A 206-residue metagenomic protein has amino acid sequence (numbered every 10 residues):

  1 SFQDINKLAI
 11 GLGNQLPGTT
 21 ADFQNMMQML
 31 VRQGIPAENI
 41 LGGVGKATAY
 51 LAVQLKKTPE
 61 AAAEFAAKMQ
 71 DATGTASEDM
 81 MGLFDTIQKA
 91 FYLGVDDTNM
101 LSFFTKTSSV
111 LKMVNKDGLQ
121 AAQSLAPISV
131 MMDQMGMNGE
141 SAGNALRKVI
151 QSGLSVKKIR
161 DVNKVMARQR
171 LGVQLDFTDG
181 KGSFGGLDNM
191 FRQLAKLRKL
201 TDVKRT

Functional and structural regions predicted by a protein language model:
S1-M81, F91-S102, K112-A121, Q134-S141 (+3 more regions): A short, structural motif
A122-D133, M137, N144, Q151: Extracytoplasmic, non-cytosolic globular domains
Q123-S129, N163-G172, D188: Short acidic (Asp/Glu) and glycine-rich catalytic loops that position anionic groups and cofactors
I150-V156: Short, conserved secondary-structure transition motifs
Q169-T206: Hydrophobic, often aromatic-rich secondary-structure segments at membrane interfaces
